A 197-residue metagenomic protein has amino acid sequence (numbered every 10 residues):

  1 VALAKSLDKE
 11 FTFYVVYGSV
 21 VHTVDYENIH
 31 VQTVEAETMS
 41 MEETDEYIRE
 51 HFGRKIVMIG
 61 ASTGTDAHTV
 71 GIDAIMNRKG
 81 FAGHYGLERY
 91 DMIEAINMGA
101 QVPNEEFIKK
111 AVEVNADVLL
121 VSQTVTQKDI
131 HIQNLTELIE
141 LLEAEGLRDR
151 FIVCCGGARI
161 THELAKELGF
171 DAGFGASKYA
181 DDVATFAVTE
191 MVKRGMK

Functional and structural regions predicted by a protein language model:
V1-K197: Domain-level signal for soluble alpha/beta catalytic cores
